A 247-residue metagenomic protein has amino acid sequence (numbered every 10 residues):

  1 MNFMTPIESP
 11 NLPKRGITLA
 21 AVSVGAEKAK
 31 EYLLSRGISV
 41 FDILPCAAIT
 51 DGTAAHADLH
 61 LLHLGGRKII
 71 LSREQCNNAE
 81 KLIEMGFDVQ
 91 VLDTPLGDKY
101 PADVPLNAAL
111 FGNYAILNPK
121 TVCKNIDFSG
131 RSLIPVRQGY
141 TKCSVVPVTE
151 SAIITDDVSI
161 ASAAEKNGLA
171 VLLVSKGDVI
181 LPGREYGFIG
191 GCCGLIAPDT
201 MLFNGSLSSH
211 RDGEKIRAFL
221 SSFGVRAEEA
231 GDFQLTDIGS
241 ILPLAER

Functional and structural regions predicted by a protein language model:
M1-R247: Histidine/cysteine-enriched polar flanking segments
